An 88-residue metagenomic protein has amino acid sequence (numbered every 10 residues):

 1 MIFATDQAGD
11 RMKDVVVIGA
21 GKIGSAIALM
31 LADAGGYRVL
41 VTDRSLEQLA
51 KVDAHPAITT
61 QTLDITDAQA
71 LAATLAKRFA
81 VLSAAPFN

Functional and structural regions predicted by a protein language model:
I2-R11: Short, Lys/Arg-enriched N-terminal segments with co-localized hydrophobic residues within the first ~10-30 amino acids
V15-G19: Conserved N-terminal Rossmann-fold NAD(P)-binding element of oxidoreductases
G24-S25: N-terminal Rossmann-fold NAD(P) dinucleotide-binding loop
L31: Aromatic pocket-lining residues of Rossmann-like dinucleotide-binding sites
L40: Conserved beta-strand positions in the Rossmann-like core of class I SAM-dependent methyltransferases
S45-Q48: Helix N-cap at the beta1-alpha1 junction of Rossmann-like dinucleotide-binding domains, i.e., the first residues
V52: Conserved SAM-binding loop
P56-N88: NAD(P)H-binding glycine-rich loop region in Rossmannoid oxidoreductase-like domains and their noncatalytic homologs
